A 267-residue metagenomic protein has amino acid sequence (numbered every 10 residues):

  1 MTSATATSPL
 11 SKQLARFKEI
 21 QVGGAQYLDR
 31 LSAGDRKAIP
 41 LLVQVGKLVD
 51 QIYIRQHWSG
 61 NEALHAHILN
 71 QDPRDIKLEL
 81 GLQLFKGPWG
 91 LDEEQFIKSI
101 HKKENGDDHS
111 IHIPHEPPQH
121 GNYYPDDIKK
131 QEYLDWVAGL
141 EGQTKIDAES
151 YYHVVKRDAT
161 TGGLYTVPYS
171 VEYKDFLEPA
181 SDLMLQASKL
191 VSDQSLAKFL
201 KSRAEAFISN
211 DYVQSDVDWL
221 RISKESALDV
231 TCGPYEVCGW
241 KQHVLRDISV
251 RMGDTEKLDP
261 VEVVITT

Functional and structural regions predicted by a protein language model:
M1-G162, V191-S192, L196: Zn2+-dependent metallopeptidase catalytic domains
S8-L41, T144-T267: Fold-level signature of zinc-dependent metallopeptidase catalytic domains
